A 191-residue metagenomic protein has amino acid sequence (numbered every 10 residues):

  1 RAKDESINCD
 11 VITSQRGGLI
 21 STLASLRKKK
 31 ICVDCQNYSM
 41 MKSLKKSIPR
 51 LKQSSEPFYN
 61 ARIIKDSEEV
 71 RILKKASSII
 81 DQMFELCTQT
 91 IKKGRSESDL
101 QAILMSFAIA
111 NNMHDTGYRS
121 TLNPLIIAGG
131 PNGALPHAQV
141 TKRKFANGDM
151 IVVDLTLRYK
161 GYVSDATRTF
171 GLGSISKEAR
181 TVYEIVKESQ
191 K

Functional and structural regions predicted by a protein language model:
R1-K191: Active-site neighborhoods and metal-handling regions in enzymes and metal-associated proteins
